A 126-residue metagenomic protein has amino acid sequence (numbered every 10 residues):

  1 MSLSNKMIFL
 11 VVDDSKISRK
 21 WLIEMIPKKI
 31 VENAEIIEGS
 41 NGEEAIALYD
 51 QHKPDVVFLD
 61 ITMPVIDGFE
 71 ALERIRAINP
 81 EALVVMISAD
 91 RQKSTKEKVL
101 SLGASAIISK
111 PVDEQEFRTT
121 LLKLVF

Functional and structural regions predicted by a protein language model:
K16-I37: Two-component/phosphorelay signaling modules centered on CheY-like receiver
E38-A47, G68: Helix N-cap/capping motif at the beta->alpha junctions
A47, F69-P80: Short amphipathic alpha-helix used as the core "switch/output" element in two-component signaling
H52-F58: Active-site beta3 strand of CheY-like receiver
M63: Receiver (REC) domain active-site loop signature in two-component systems and cognate sites in sensor histidine kinases
R91-A106, T119: Alpha4 helix (beta4-alpha4-beta5 surface) of REC/receiver domains from two-component response regulators
V112-L122: C-terminal output helix
